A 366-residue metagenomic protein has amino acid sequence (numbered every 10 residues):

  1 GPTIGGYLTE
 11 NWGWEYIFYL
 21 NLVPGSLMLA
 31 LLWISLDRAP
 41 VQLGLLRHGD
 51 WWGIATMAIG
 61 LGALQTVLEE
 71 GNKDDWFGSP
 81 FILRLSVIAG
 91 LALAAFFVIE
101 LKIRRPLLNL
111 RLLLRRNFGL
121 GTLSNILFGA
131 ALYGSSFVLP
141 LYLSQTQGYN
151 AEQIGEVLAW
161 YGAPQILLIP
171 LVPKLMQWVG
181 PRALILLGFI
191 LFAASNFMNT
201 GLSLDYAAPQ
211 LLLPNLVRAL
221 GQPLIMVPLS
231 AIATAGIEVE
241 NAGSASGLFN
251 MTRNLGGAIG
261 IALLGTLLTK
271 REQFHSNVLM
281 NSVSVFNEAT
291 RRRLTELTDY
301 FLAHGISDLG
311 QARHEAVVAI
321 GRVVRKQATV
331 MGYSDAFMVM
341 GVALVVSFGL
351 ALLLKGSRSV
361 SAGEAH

Functional and structural regions predicted by a protein language model:
G1-Y7, S26-A39, I99-P106, V278-E296: Hydrophobic alpha-helical transmembrane segments
P2, I169-P173, I261: Conserved kink/hinge residues within transmembrane alpha-helices of Major Facilitator Superfamily
I4-G6, E10-N11, S135, L211-E296: Small-residue-rich alpha-helical segments with characteristic i,i+4
T9-M28, G49-M57, L61-T66, D75-S244 (+1 more regions): Transmembrane core module of solute transporters
L27, N254-G356, A365-H366: Hydrophobic transmembrane architecture of multi-pass small-molecule transporters
L29-I34, A94-V98, F197-T200, K270 (+2 more regions): Membrane-embedded alpha-helical segments of multi-pass transporters/permeases
D37-L45, L68-F81: Alpha-helical transmembrane bundle and helix-membrane interface signal in multi-pass integral membrane proteins
L45-R47, K102, Q327: Short Gly/Pro-enriched turn/cap motifs at secondary-structure boundaries
